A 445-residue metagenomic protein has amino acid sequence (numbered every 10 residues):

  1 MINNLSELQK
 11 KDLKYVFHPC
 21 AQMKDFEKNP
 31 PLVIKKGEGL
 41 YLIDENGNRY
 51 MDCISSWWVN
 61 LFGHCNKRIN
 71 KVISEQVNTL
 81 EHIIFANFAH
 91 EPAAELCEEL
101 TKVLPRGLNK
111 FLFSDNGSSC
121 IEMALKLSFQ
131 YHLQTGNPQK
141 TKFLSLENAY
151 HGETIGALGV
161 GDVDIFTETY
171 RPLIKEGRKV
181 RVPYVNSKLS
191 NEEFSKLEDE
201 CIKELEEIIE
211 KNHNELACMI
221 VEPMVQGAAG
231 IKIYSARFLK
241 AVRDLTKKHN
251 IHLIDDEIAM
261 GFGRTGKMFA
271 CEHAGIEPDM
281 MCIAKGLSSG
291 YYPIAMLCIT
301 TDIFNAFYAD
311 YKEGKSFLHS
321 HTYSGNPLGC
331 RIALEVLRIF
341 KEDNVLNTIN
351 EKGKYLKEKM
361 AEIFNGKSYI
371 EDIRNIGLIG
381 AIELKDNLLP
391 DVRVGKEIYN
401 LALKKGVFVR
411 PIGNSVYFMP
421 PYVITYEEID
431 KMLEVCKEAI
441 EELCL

Functional and structural regions predicted by a protein language model:
I2-L445: Conserved N-terminal phosphate-binding loop of PLP-dependent enzymes in the Aspartate aminotransferase
